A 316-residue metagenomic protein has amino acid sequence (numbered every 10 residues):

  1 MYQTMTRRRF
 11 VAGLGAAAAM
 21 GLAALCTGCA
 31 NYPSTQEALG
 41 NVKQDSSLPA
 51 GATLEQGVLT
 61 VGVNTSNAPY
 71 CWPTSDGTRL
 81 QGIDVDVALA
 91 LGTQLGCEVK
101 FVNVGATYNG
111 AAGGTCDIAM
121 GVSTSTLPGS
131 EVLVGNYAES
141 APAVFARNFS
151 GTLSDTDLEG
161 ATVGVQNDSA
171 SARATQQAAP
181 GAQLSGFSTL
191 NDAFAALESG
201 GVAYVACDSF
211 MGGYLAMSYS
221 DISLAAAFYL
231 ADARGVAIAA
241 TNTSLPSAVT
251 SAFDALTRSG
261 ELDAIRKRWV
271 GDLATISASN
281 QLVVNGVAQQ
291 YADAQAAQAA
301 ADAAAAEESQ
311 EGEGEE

Functional and structural regions predicted by a protein language model:
A24-G28: C-terminal motif of bacterial Sec signal peptides marking the signal peptidase cleavage site
A30-Q36, V85-Q94, A161-T162, S169 (+1 more regions): Extended ligand-binding regions for polar small-molecule ligands
N31-G40, A174-S188, L224, D254-E316: Ligand-binding clefts/hinges and TM-proximal coupling segments of bilobed small-molecule sensing domains
Q36-G121: Extracytoplasmic small-molecule ligand-binding "clamshell" domains of the periplasmic binding protein/Venus flytrap
T65, A138-A146, G213-D254, L273-Q295: Periplasmic-binding protein-like
I83, K100-A112, A170, S185-S199 (+1 more regions): Short helix-initiation/N-cap motifs at beta->coil->alpha
L89, E98-D157: Acidic, polar ligand-binding/catalytic clefts
V122-G129, E198-S199, A203-A231: A ligand-binding cleft/hinge motif common to bilobed small-molecule-binding domains
